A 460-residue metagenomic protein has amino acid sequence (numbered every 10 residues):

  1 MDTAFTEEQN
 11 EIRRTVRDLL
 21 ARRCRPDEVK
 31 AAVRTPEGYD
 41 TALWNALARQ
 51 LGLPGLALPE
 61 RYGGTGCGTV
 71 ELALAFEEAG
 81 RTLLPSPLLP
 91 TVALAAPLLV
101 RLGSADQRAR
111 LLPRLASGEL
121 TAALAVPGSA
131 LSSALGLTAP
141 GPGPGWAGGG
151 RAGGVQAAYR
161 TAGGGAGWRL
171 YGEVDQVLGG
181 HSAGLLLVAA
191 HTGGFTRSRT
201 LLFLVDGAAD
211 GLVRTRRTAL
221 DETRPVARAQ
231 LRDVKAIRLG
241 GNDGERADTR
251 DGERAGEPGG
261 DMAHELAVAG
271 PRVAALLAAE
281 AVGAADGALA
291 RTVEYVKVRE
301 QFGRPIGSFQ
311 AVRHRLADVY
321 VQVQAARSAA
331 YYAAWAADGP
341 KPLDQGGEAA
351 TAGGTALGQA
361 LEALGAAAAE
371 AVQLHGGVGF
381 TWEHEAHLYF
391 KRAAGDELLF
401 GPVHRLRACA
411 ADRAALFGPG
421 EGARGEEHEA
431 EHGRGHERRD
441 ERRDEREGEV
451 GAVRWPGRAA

Functional and structural regions predicted by a protein language model:
M1-G80, G118, P271-H428, R434 (+1 more regions): Alpha-helical interface subdomain recognition
V70-E71, A227-A274, L289-G307, Y331: A glycine-rich, basic-preceded beta-loop-alpha segment at the flavin cofactor/substrate interface of flavin-utilizing
L83, L102-A122: FAD-binding glycine-rich core of flavoenzymes that anchor FAD
S86-A105: N-terminal glycine-rich flavin-associated loop
S117-S133: A short, Trp-centered hydrophobic/proline-enriched beta-strand micro-motif
A125, A166-G167, E173-V213, R217: A short core secondary-structure module
G128-G167, G193-F195, G241-H264, G339-E348 (+1 more regions): Intrinsically disordered, low-complexity terminal tails and inter-domain linkers enriched for S/T/G/P/D/E
T138-G148, Q156-A158, Q176-G179, D206-G240 (+2 more regions): Flexible, small-/acidic-enriched active-site or ligand-binding loops
